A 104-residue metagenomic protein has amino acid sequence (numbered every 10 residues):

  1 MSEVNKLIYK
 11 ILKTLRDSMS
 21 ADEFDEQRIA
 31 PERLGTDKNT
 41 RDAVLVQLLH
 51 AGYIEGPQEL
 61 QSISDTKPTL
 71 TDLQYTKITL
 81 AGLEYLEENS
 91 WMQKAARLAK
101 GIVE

Functional and structural regions predicted by a protein language model:
M1-N5, A21-E23, K38, M92-A96: Alpha-helix N-cap/helix-initiation sites
S2-V4, G101-E104: Short hydrophobic/aromatic patches at helix-to-coil boundaries
E3-R33: Short amphipathic alpha-helical interface segments
L15-S18, L48, G52, L86-N89: Generic structural signal for hydrophobic core residues of well-folded globular domains
D22, G52-G56, N89, Q93: Amphipathic alpha-helical interaction segments
L34-Q58, D72-L73: Short amphipathic alpha-helical interaction segments
I63-G101: Short, amphipathic alpha-helical interaction segments positioned at domain boundaries
